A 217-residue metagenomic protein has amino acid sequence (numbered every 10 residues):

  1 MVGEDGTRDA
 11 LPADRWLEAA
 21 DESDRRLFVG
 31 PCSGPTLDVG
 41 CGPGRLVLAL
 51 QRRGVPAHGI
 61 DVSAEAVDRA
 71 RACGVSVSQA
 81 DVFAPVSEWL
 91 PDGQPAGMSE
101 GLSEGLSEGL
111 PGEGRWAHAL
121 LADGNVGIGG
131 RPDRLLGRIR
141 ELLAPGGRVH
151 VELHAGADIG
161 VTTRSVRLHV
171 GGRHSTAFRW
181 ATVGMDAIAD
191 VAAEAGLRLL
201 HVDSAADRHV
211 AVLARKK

Functional and structural regions predicted by a protein language model:
M1-P31: S-adenosyl-L-methionine
G40-G44: Class I SAM-dependent methyltransferase "Motif I" SAM/SAH-binding loop
S63-A64: Conserved SAM/SAH-binding beta-strand->alpha-helix loop
G74-P85: Conserved SAM-binding strand-loop segment of SAM-dependent methyltransferases
V126-I139: A short, conserved alpha-helix within the catalytic core of class I
G146-H154: Conserved beta-strand signature within the Rossmann-like core of class I S-adenosyl-L-methionine
F178-G196: Short alpha-helix
L197-K217: Core SAM-dependent methyltransferase catalytic element
